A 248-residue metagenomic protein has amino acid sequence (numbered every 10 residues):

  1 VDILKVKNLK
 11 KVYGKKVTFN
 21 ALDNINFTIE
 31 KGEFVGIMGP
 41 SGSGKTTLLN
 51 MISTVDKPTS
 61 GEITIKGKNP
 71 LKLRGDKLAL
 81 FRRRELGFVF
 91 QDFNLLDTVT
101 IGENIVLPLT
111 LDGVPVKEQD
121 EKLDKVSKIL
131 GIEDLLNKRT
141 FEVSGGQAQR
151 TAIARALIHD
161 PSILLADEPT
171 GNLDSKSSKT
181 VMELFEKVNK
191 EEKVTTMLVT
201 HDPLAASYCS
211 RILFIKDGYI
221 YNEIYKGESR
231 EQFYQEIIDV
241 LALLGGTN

Functional and structural regions predicted by a protein language model:
S53: Helix-to-loop junction immediately C-terminal to a conserved catalytic motif
G61-N69: Conserved ABC transporter NBD signature motif
K68-N69, T110, K117-D134: Conserved ABC ATPase "signature" region
V99-L107: Short coil-to-helix segment of the ABC ATPase nucleotide-binding domain corresponding to the Q-loop/switch region
R139-V143, Q147-Q149: Conserved ABC ATPase signature
I158-S162: A short, proline-enriched helix->beta-strand linker immediately N-terminal to the Walker B motif in ABC-type P-loop
L164-D167: Catalytic Walker B motif of ABC-type/P-loop ATPase nucleotide-binding domains
